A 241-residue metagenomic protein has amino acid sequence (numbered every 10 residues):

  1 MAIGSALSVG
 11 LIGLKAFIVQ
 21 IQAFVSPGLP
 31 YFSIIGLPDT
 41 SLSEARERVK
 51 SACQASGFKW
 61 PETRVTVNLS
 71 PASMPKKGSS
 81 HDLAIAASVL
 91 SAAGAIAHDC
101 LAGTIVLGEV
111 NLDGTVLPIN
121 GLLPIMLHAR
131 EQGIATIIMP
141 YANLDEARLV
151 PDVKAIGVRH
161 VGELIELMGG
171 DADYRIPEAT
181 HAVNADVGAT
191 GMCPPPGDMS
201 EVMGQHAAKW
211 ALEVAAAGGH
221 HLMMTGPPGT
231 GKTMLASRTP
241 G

Functional and structural regions predicted by a protein language model:
M1-M234, T239-P240: Peripheral, non-AAA+ core regions of ATP-driven protein-machinery
